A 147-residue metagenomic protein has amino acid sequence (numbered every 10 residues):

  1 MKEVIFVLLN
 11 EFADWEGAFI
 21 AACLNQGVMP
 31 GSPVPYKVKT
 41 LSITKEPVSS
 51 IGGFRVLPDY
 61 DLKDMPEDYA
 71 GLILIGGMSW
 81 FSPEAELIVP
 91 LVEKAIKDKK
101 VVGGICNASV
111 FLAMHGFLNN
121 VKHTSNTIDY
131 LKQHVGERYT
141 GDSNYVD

Functional and structural regions predicted by a protein language model:
K2-V7, E11-A13, F19, Q26-T44 (+2 more regions): Active-site-adjacent pocket-lining segments in enzyme domains
I51: Short, ordered coil/turn segments that flank beta-strands lining enzyme active or ligand-binding pockets
